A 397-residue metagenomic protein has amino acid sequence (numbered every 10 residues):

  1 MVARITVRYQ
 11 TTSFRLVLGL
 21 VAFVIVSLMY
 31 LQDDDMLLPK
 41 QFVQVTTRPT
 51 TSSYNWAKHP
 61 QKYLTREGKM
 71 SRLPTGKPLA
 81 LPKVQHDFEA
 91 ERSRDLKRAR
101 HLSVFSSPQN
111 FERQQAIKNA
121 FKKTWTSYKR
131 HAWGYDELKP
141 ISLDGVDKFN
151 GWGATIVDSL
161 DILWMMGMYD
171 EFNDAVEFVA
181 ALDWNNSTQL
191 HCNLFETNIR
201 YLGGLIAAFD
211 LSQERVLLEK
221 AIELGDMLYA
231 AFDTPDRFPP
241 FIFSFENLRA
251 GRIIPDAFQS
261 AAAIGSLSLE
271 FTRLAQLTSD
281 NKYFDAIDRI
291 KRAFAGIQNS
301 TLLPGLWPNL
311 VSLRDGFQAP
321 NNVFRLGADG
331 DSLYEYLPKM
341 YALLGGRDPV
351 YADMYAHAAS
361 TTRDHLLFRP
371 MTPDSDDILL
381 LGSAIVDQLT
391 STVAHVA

Functional and structural regions predicted by a protein language model:
V2-A397: Glycan-recognition and catalytic cores of secretory/periplasmic carbohydrate-active enzymes
